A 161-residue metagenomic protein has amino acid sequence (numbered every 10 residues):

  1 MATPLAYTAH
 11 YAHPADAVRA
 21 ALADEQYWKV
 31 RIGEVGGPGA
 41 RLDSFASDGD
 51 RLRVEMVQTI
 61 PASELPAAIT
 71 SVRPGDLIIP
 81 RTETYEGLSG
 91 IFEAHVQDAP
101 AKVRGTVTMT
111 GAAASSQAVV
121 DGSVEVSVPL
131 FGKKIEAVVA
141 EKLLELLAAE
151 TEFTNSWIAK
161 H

Functional and structural regions predicted by a protein language model:
M1, A46, R73, Q97-A99 (+1 more regions): Generic marker of residues within folded, mature protein domains
M1-S63: Hydrophobic ligand-binding cavity/cleft-lining segments
V35-P38, D48-G49, T59, R81-E86 (+3 more regions): Short, surface-exposed, polar/charged, turn-prone segments marking secondary-structure boundaries
G36, S71-I79, A99-T108: Amphipathic hydrophobic-ligand
R41-A94: Glycine-rich portal/gate segments that line the openings of hydrophobic small-molecule binding cavities
E55-M56, T84, I91-A140: Beta-strand/loop substructures that line and gate deep hydrophobic ligand-binding cavities in soluble
P74-T82, E86, G132-H161: A conserved amphipathic terminal alpha-helix motif
